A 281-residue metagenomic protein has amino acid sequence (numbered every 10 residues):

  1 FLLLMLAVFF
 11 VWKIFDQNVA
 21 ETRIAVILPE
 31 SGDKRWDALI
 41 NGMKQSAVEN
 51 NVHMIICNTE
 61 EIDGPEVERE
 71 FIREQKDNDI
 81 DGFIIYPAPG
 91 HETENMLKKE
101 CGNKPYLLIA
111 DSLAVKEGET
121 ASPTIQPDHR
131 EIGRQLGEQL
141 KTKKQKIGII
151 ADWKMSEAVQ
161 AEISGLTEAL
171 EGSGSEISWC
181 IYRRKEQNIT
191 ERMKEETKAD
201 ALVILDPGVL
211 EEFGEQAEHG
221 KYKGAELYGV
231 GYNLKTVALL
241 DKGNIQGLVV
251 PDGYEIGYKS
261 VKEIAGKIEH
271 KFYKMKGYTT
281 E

Functional and structural regions predicted by a protein language model:
F1-V11: Hydrophobic membrane-insertion alpha-helices, especially the h-region of bacterial N-terminal signal peptides
V11-L39, P123, K146-M155: Short beta-strand segments enriched in small/hydrophobic residues
I24-N41, I55-P65, G90: Extracytoplasmic "Venus flytrap"
R35-N50, I132-L136, E157-E176, E212 (+1 more regions): Short, solvent-exposed amphipathic alpha-helices that sit in or adjacent to ligand/effector-binding or catalytic
A47-P65, G148-I149, T167-Q187: Short beta-strand elements in bilobed, periplasmic/extracellular small-molecule ligand-binding domains
I85-G102, L166, Y182-V237: Hydrophobic alpha-helical
E92-E131, N233-D241: Flexible loop/hinge segments that line or gate small-molecule binding clefts
E255-E281: Hinge/cleft segment of the Venus flytrap/periplasmic-binding protein
